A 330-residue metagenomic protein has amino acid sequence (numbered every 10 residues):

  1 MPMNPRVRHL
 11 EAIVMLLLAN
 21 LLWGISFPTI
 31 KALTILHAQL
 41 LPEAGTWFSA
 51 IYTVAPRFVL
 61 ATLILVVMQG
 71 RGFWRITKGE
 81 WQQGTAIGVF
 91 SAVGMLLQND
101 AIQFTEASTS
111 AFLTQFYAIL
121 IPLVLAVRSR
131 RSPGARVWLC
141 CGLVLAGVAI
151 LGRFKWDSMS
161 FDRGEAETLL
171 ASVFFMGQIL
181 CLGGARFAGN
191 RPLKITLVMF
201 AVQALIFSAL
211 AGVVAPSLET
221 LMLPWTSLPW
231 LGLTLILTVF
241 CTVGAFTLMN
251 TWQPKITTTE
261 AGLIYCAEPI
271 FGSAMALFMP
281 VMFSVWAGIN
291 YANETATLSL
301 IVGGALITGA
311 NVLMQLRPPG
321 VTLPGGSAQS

Functional and structural regions predicted by a protein language model:
M1-Y52, V89, V93, L97 (+5 more regions): Glycine-/small-residue-enriched transmembrane alpha-helix faces in small-molecule transporters and effluxers
M3, V54, F58, R153-F154 (+2 more regions): C-terminal-most transmembrane helix of multi-pass membrane proteins
E11-A19, V66-L97, R163-A171, L221-G244: Loop-to-transmembrane-helix transition segments
A32, L36, V59-T77, L145-M159 (+4 more regions): Membrane-interface helix-cap regions at the ends of transmembrane helices in multi-pass membrane proteins
L33, T53, A101, E106 (+6 more regions): Hydrophobic/aromatic residues within transmembrane alpha-helices of multi-pass small-molecule transporters
T34-A92, L120-V124, F174-L182, L197-A215 (+1 more regions): Transmembrane alpha-helices of multi-pass small-molecule transport proteins
V66, G72, Q98-D100, Y117-L139 (+1 more regions): C-terminal transmembrane-helix exit sites in multi-pass transporters
A92-L96, S110-F116, L182-A204, T238-F278: Helix-helix packing/entry segments at the starts of transmembrane helices
